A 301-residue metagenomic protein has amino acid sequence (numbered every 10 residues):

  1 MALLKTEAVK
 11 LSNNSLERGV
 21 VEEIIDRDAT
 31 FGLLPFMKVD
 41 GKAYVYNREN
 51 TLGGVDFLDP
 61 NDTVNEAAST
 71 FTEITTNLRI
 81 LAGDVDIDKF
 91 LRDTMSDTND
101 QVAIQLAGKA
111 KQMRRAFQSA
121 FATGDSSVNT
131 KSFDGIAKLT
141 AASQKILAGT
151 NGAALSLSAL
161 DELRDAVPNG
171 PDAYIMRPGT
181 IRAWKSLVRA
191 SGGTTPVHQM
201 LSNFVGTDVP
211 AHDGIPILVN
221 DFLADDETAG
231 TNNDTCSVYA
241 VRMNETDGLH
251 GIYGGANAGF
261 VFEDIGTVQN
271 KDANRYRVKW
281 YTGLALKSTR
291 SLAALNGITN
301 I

Functional and structural regions predicted by a protein language model:
A2-N14, R18-A43, N47-E49, D100 (+3 more regions): Sequence/fold signature of self-assembling virion shell proteins
K5-V9, V21, P60-D62, N77 (+3 more regions): Amphipathic, alpha-helical segments enriched in basic
E23, D62-V64, A68-S69, R79 (+4 more regions): Residue-level signal for well-ordered alpha-helical segments
Y44-G54, S69-L139, D165-A183, I217 (+1 more regions): Long, contiguous amphipathic alpha-helices that act as assembly "spine/axial" helices in icosahedral shell and virion
V55-V64, A68, D225-E227, C236: Glycine-centered loop/turn motifs
N61, G124, A211-G214: Glycine-centered small-residue hotspots that permit tight backbone geometry or close packing
